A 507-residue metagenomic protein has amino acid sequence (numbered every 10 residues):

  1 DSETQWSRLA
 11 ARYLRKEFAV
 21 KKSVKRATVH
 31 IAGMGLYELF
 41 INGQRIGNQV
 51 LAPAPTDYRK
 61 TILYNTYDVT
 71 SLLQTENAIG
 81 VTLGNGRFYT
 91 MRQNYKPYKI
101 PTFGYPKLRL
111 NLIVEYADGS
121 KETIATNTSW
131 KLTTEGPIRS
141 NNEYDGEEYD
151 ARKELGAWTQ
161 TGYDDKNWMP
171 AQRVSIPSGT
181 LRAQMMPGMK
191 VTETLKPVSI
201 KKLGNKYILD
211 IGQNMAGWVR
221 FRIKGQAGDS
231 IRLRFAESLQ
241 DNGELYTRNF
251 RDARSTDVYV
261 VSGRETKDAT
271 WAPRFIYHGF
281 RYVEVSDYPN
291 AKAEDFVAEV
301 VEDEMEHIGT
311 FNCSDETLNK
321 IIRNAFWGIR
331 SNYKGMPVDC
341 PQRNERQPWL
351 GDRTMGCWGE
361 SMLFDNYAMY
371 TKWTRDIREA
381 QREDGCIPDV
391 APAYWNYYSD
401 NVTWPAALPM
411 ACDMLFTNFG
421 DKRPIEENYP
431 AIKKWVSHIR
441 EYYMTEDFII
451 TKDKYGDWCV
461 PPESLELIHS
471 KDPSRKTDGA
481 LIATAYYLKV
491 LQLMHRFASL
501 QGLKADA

Functional and structural regions predicted by a protein language model:
D1-R343, G351-D352, A368-T371, P388-P392 (+5 more regions): Extracellular/oxidizing-compartment recognition motifs
N142, R248, S255-D257, C340 (+3 more regions): The feature captures the catalytic groove of carbohydrate-active enzymes
R173, R330, K334, R382 (+3 more regions): Sec-exported extracytoplasmic/periplasmic mature domains
I321-N324, N366-I377, K422-R440, M494 (+1 more regions): Extended, well-ordered alpha-helical scaffold segments
F326, R330-K334, R375-R378, D413 (+1 more regions): Amphipathic, well-packed alpha-helical segments that form the structural scaffold of globular domains
W349-M355, M362, P405, A480-T484: An alpha-helical repeat/solenoid feature that recognizes helix-turn-helix modules
C357-E360, C412, I432, L491: Hydrophobic core/packing positions within alpha-helical solenoid repeats
C357-G385: N-terminal hydrophobic signal/anchor transmembrane helix of membrane proteins
